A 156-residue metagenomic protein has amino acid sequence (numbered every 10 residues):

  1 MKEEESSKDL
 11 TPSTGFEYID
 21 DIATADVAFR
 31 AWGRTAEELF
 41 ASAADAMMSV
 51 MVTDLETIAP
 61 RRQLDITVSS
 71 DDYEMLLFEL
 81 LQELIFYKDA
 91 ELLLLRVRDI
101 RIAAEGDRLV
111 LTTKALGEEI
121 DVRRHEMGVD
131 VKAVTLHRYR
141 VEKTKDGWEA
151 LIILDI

Functional and structural regions predicted by a protein language model:
K2-G33, E37-I156: N-terminal intrinsically disordered, cationic/polar leader segments that include organellar targeting peptides
